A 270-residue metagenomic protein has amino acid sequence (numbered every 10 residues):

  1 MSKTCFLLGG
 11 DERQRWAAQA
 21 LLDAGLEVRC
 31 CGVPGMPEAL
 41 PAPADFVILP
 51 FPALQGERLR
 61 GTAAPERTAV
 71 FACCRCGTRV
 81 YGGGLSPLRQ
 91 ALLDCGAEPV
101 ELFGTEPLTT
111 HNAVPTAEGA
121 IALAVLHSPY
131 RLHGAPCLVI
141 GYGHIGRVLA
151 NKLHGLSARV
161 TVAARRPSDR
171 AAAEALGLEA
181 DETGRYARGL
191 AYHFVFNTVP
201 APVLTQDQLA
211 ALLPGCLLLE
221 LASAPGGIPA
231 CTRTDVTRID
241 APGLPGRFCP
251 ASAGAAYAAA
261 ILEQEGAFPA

Functional and structural regions predicted by a protein language model:
M1-A91, C95, P99, A260 (+1 more regions): N-terminal ligand-binding/catalytic initiation module
F6-W16, L21, H133-H154: Glycine-rich adenosine-cofactor-binding loop
E12, G35, P167-S168, S223-P225: Helix N-cap at the beta1-alpha1 junction of Rossmann-like dinucleotide-binding domains, i.e., the first residues
L22, L93-D94, H154, E174 (+1 more regions): Anion (oxyanion) recognition and catalysis
A24-M36, L156-L176: NAD(P)-binding Rossmann-fold cofactor-contacting core
P52-Q55, L59, E66-T78, A173-F248: Rossmann-like adenosine-cofactor binding region
C95-G134, P229-A270: Adenosine-phosphate binding glycine-rich loop
T105, L126, R147, A163-D169: Conserved mixed alpha/beta catalytic, RNA-binding, or beta-rich assembly cores of soluble enzyme, regulatory
